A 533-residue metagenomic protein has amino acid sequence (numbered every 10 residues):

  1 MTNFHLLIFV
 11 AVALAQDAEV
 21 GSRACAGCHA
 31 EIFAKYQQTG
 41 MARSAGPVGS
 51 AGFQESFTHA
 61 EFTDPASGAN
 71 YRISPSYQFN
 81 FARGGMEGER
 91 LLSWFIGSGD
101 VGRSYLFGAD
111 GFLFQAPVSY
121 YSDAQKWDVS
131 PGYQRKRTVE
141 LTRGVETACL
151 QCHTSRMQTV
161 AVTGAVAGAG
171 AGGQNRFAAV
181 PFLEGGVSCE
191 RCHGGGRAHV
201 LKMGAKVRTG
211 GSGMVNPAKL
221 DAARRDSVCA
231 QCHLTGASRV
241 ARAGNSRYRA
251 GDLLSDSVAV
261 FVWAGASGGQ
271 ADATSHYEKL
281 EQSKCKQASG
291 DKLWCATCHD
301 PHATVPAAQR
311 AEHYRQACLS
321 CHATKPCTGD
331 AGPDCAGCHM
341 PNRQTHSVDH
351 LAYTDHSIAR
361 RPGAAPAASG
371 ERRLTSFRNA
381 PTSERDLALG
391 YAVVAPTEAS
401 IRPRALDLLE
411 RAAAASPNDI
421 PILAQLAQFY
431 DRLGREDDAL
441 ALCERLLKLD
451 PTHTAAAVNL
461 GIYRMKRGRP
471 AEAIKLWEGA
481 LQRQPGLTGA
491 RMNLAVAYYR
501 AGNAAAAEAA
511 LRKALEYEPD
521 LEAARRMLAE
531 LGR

Functional and structural regions predicted by a protein language model:
R23, E31-S98, S104-A109, P117 (+2 more regions): Primarily the internal scaffold of c-type cytochrome electron-transfer domains, especially repeated/multiheme c-type
V393, R432, K466-R467, R500-A501 (+1 more regions): Register position in tetratricopeptide repeats
I420-P421, T454-A455, P470, T488-G489 (+1 more regions): Helix-start (N-cap) detector for alpha-helical repeat units in TPR-like alpha-solenoids, especially tetratricopeptide
